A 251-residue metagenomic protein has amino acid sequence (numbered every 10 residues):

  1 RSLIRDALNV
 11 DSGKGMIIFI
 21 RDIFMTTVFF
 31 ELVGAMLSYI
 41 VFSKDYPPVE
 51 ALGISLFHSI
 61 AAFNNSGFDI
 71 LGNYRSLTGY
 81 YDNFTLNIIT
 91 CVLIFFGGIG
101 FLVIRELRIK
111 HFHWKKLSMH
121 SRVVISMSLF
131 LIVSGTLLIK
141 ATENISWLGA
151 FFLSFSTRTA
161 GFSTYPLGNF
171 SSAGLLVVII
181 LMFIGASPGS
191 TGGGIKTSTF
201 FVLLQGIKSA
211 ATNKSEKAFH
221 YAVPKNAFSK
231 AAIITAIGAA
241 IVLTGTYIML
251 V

Functional and structural regions predicted by a protein language model:
R1-V251: Membrane-proximal intracellular helices of multi-pass ion channels
